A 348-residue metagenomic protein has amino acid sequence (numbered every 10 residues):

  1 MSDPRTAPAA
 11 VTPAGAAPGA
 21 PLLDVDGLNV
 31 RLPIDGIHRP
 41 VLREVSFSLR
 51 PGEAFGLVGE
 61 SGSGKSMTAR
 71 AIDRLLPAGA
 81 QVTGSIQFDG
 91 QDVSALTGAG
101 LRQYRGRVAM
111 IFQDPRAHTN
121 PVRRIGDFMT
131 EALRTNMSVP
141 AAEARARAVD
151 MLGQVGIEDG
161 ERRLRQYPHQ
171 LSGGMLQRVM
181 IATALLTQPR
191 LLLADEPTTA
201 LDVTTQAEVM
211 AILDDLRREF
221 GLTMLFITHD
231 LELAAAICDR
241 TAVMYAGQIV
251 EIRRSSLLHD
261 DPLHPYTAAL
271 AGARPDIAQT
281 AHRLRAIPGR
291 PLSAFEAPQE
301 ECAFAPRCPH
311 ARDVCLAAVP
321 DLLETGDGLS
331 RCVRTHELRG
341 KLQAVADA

Functional and structural regions predicted by a protein language model:
P18-P21, E158-R162, I252-A348: Short catalytic/signature loops enriched in Gly
R74, L193, P197-H282: P-loop NTP-binding/switch modules centered on Walker-like glycine-rich loops
P77-Q81, V93-A109, D127, T135 (+3 more regions): ABC ATPase NBD coupling module
Q91-D92, A142-R162, A271-G272: Conserved ABC ATPase "signature" region
Q166-L171, M175: Conserved ABC ATPase signature
L186-R190: A short, proline-enriched helix->beta-strand linker immediately N-terminal to the Walker B motif in ABC-type P-loop
